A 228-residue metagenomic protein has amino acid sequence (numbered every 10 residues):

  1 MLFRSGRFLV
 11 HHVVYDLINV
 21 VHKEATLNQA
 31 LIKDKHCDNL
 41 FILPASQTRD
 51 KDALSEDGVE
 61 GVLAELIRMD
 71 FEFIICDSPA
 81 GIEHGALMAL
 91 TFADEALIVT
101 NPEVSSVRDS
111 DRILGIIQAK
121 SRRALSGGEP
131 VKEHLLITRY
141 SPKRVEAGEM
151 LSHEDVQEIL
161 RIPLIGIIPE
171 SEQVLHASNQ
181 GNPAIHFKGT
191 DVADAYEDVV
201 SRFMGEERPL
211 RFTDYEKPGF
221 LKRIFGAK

Functional and structural regions predicted by a protein language model:
M1-R68, S178-N182: P-loop/Walker-type NTP enzyme "switch/lid" segment
L9-V10, V21-H22, I32, L63-I67 (+7 more regions): Signal for well-folded cores of large energy- and translation-related assemblies
D16, E83, E103, T190-D191: Serine-centered coil/turn micro-motif
I32-D38, A80, P169-L175: Mobile beta-alpha loop/short-helix "lid" or hinge segments that flank ligand
S55, V59, S106, V192: Short, conserved glycine- and acidic-residue-centered signature motifs in active-site or ligand-binding loops
G61, I67-M69, P79-I165: Conserved catalytic-core segment of NTP-binding enzymes
I74-I75: Walker B beta-strand of ABC/ABC-like P-loop ATPase nucleotide-binding domains, specifically the conserved hydrophobic
A124-K228: C-terminal lobe/tail of nucleotide-utilizing enzymes
